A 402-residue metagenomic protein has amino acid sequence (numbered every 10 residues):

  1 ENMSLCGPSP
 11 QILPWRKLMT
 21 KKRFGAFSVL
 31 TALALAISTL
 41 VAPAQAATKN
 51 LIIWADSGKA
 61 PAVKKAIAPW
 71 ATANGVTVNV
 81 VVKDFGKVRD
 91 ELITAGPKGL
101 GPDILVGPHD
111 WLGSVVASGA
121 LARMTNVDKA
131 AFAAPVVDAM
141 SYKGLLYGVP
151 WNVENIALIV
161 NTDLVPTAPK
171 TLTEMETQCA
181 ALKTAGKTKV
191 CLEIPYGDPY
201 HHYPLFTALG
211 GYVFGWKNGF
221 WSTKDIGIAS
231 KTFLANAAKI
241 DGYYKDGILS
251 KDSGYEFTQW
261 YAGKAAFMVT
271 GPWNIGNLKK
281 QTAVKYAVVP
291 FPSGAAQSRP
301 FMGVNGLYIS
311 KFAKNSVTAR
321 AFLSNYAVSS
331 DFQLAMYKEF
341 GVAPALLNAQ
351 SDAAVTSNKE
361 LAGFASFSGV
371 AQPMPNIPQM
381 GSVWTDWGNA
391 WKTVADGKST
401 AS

Functional and structural regions predicted by a protein language model:
S4-G7, L30-L33, I37, P43-W111 (+4 more regions): Conserved N-terminal structural module of periplasmic/extracytoplasmic solute-binding proteins
A95, P102-D103, T125, K129-D163 (+4 more regions): A structural signal for short loop-to-beta-strand junctions that line the ligand-binding cleft of periplasmic/secreted
D103-V106, A266-G271, A287: Paired acidic/hydrophobic, glycine-rich loop segments that form the ligand-binding mouth/hinge of periplasmic-binding
H109-A157, T167, L172-C179, T184-G186 (+2 more regions): Hinge/lid segment of periplasmic solute-binding proteins
T125-A134, Y212-A235, K280-Q281, P290-P300 (+2 more regions): Short, solvent-exposed loop/beta-turn-alpha elements that line the ligand-binding surface or hinge of extracytoplasmic
Y147-W151, I156, E176-S222, A265: Extracytoplasmic/periplasmic solute-binding protein
C179, S222-S250: Glycine-centered hinge/linker elements that transmit conformational signals in sensory and ligand-binding systems
N274-A283, G294-N389: C-terminal lobe and pocket-closing loops of periplasmic/extracytoplasmic Venus-flytrap solute-binding proteins
